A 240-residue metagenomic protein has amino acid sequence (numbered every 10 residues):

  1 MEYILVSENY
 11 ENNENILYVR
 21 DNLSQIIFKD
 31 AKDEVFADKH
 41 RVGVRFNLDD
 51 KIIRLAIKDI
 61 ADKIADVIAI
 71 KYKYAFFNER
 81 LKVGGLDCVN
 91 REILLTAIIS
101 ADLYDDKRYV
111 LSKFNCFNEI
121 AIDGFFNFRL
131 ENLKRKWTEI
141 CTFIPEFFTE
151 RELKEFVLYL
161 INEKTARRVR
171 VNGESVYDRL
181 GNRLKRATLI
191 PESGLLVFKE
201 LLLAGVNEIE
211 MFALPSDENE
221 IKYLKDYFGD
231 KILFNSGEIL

Functional and structural regions predicted by a protein language model:
L5-L195, K199-L201: Conserved mixed alpha/beta catalytic, RNA-binding, or beta-rich assembly cores of soluble enzyme, regulatory
L180-L240: C-terminal structured domains
